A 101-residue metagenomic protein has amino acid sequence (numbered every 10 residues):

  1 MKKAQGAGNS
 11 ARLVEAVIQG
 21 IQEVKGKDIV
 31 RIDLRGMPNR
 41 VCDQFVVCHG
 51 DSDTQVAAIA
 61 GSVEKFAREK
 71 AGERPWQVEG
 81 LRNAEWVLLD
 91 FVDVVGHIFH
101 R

Functional and structural regions predicted by a protein language model:
M1-V41, H49-V87, R101: Polybasic/polar functional segments that serve as interface/processing modules
L89-F91: Active-site beta-strand termini and strand-to-loop segments that position acidic
